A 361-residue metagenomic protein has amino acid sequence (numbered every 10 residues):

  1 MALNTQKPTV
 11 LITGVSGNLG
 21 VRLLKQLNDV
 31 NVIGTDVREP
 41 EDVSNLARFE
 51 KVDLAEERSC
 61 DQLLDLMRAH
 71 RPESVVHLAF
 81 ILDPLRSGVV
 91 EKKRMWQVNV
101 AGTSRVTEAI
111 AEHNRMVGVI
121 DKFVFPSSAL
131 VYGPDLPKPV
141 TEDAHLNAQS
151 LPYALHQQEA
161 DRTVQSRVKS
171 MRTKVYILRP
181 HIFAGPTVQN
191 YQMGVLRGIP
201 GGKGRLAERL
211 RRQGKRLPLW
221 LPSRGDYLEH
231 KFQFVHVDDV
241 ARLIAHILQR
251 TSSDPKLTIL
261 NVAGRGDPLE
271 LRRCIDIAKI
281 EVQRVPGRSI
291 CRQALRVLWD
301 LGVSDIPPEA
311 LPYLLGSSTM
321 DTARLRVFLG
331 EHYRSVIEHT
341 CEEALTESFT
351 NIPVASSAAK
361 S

Functional and structural regions predicted by a protein language model:
L3, T322-S361: Amphipathic terminal alpha-helices
P8-D29: N-terminal Rossmann NAD(P)H-binding glycine-rich loop of SDR-like oxidoreductase domains
S44-R58: Rossmann-fold cofactor-recognition segment
L54-A101, R105: NAD(P)H-binding glycine-rich loop region in Rossmannoid oxidoreductase-like domains and their noncatalytic homologs
Q97, L136-F183, I199-G204: Catalytic helix-loop patch of NAD(P)-dependent Rossmann-fold dehydrogenases
S104-P152, Y176: Conserved Rossmann-fold NAD(P)-dependent oxidoreductase catalytic core, especially the SDR/UDP-sugar
V168, K174-F232: NAD(P)-dependent short-chain dehydrogenase/reductase
K231, A241-P308, T322, L345 (+1 more regions): Mid/C-terminal beta-alpha module of Rossmann-like enzyme folds, strongest in SDR-family dehydrogenases/epimerases
